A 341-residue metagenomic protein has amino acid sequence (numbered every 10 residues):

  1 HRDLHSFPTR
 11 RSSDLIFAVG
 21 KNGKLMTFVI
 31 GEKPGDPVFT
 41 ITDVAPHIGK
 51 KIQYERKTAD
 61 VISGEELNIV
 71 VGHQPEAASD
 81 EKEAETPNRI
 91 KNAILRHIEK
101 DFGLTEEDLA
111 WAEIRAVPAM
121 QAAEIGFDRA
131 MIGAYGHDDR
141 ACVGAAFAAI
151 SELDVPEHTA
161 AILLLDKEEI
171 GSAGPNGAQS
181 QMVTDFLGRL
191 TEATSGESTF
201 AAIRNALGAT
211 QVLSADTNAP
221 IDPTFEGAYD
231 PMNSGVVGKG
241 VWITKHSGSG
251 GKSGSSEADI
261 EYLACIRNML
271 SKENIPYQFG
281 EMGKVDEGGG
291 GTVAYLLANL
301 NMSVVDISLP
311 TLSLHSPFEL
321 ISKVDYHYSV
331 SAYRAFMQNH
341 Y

Functional and structural regions predicted by a protein language model:
H1-S12: Short, small-residue-biased leader/transition segments that mark boundaries at the very start of proteins
R10-D128, K167-I170: Glycine-rich, mobile lid/loop segments that gate access to catalytic sites or pores
K21, M120-A122, L164-S172, G177 (+3 more regions): Acidic, glycine-rich active-site loops and adjacent beta-strand->loop/helix elements that engage anionic groups
E83-D108, N218-F318: Active-site-adjacent substrate-binding region of metalloamidase/peptidase-like peptide-processing proteins
G103-E113, P156-I162, G196-A209, L270-K284 (+1 more regions): Flexible, glycine/charged-enriched surface loops at secondary-structure junctions
A122-A202: Acidic, glycine-rich loop-and-beta core segments that form the ion-binding/anion-interacting portion of active sites
I150-L164, R189, L309-Y341: His/Asp/Glu-rich mid-to-C-terminal helical/loop segments that flank catalytic regions of hydrolases
S180-I243: A glycine- and small/hydrophobic-rich beta-loop-beta segment that serves as a flexible "lid/hinge" or phosphate-binding
